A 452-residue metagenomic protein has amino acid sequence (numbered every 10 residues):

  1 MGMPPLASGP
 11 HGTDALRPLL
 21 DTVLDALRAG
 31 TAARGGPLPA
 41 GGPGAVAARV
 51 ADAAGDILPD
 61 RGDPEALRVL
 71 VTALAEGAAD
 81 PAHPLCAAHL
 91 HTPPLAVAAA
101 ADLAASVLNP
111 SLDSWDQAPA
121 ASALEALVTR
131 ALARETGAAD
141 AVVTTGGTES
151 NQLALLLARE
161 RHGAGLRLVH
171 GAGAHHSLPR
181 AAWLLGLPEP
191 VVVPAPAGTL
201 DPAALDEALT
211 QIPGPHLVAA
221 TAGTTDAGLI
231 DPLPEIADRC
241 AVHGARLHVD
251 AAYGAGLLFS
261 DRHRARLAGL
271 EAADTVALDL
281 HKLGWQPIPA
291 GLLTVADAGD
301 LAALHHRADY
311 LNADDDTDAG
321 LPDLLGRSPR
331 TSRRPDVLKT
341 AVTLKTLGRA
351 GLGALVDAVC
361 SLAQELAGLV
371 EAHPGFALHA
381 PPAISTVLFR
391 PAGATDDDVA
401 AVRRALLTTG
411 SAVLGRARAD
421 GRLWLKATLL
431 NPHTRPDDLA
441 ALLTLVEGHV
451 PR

Functional and structural regions predicted by a protein language model:
G2-T136, T428, T434, L445-V446: N-terminal entrance/gating region of PLP-dependent enzymes' catalytic architecture
T145, E149-G299: Conserved PLP-enzyme active-site core in the AAT-like
A268-P374: Active-site C-terminal subdomain of aminotransferase-like
V295, F389-G393, L429-N431: Short beta-strand-to-loop capping motifs
A377-L406: Conserved PLP-binding catalytic core of the aspartate aminotransferase-like
P381, T386, T409-K426: Conserved PLP cofactor-binding pocket of PLP-dependent enzymes
L406-L414, V446-R452: A common structural junction motif
A419-R452: PLP-dependent enzyme catalytic core of the Aspartate aminotransferase-like
